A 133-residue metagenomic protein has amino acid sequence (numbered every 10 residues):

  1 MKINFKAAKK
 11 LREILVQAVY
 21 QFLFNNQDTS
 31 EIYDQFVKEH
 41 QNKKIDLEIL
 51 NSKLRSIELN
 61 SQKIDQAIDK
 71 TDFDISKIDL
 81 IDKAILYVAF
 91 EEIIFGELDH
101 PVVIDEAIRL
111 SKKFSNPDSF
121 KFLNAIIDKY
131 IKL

Functional and structural regions predicted by a protein language model:
M1-K113, P117-F120, N124-L133: N-terminal interaction/assembly modules
